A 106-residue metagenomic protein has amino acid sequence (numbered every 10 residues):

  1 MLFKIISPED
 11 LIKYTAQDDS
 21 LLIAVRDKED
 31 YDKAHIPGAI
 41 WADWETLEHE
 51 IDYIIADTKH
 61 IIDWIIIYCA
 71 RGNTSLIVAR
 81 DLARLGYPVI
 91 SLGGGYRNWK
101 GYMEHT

Functional and structural regions predicted by a protein language model:
M1-S20, K28-W64, R71-T106: Rhodanese-like catalytic fold shared by cysteine-dependent sulfurtransferases and DSP/PTP-type phosphatases
A24: N-terminal glycine-rich beta->alpha transition that marks the start or flank of a dinucleotide-binding site
